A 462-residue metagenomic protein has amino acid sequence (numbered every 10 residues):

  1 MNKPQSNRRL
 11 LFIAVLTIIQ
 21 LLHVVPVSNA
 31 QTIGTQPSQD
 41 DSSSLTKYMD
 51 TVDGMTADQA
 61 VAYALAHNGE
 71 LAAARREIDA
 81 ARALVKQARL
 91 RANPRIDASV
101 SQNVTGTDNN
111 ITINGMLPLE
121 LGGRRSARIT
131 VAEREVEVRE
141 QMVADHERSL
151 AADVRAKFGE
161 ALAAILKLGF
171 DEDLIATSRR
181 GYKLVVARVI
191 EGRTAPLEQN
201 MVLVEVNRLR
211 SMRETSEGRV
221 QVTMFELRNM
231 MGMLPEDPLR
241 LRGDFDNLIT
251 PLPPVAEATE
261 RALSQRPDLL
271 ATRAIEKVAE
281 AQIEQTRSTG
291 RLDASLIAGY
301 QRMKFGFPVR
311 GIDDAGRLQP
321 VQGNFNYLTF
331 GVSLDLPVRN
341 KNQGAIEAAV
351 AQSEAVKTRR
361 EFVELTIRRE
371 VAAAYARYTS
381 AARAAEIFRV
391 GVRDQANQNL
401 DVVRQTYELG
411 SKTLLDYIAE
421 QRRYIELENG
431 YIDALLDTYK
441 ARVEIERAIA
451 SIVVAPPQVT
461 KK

Functional and structural regions predicted by a protein language model:
N2-L11, I18, N29-T35, G430-K462: Acidic, low-complexity, intrinsically disordered peripheral segments
N2-P4, R8, T32, V143-L263 (+3 more regions): Periplasmic alpha-helical coiled-coil/stalk elements that build and connect Gram-negative outer-membrane
D40-D53, R95-E133, L241-L252, E284 (+2 more regions): Small/polar, glycine/serine/threonine/aspartate-rich low-complexity segments that form flexible
A60-L65, V138, T194, E198-E205 (+4 more regions): Amphipathic alpha-helical coiled-coil scaffold segments and their short linker/junction regions
A62-A72, D79-N93, I113-V131, E140-R148 (+8 more regions): A glycine-/polar-enriched beta->alpha junction
A73-A88, H146, L150-D171, R180-K183 (+5 more regions): Amphipathic alpha-helical coiled-coil segments
T130-E133, P196-V204, L414-R422: Short, charged, amphipathic alpha-helical segments
S216, P267, A434: Metallo-beta-lactamase
